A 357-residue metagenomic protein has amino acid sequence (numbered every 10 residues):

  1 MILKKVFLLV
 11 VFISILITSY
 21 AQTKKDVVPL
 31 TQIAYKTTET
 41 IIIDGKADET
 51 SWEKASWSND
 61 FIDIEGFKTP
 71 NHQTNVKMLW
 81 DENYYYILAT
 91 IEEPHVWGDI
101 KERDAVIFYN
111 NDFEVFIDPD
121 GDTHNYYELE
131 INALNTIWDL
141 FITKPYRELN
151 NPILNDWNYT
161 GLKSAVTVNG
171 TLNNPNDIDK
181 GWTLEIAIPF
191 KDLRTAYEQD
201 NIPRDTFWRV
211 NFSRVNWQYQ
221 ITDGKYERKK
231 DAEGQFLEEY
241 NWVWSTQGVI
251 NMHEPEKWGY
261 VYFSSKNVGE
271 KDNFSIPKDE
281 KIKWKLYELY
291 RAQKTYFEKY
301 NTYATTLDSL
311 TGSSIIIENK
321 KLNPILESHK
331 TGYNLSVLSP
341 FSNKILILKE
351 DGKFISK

Functional and structural regions predicted by a protein language model:
M1-D26: Bacterial Sec-dependent N-terminal signal peptides
Q22-N301, I317-Y333, N343-I345: Structural preference for beta-rich elements and adjacent junctions enriched in aromatics
V106, S342-K357: A short, surface-exposed beta-strand/turn
A304-N319: Short solvent-exposed beta->alpha transition segments
L335-L338: Short beta-strand segments that buttress and anchor functional surface loops
